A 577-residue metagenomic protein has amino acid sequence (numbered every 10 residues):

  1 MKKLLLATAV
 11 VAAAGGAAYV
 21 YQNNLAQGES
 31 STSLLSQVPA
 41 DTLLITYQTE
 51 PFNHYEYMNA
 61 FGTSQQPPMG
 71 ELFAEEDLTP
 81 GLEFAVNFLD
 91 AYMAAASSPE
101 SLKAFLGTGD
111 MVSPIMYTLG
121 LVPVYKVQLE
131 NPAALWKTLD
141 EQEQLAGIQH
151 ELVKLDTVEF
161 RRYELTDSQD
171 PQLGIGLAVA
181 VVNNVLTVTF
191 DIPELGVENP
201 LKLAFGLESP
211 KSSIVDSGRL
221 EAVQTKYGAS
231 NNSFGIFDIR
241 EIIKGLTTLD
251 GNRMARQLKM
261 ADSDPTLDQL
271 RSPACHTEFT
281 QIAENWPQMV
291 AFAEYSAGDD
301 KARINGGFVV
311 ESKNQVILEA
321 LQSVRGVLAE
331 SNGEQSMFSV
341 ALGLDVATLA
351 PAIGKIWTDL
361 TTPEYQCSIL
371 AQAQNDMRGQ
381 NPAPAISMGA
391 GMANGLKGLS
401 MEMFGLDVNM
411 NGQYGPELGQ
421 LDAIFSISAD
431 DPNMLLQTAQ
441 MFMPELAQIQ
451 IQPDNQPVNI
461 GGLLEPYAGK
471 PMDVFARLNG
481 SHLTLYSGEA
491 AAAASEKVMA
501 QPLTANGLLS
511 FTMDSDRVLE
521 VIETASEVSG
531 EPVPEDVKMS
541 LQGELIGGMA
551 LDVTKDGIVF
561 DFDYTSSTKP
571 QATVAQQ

Functional and structural regions predicted by a protein language model:
M1-V11: N-terminal Sec-pathway targeting helices
A14-R162, Q224-Q288, R303-Q413: Structural boundary/hinge residues at secondary-structure and domain interfaces
I45-T46, V122-V127, L186-T189, D422-I427 (+1 more regions): Short, structured motif recognition centered on aromatic/hydrophobic residues
T49-P51, L129-P132, N184, D191-P193 (+4 more regions): Solvent-exposed coil/turn segments that connect beta secondary-structure elements in extracytoplasmic/periplasmic
P68-T108, L145-M289, P363-A385, Q452-K555 (+1 more regions): An internal, short helix-loop-strand segment that often contains or flanks glycine-aspartate motifs
L119-Q149, N411-Q452, V559-Y564: Beta-strand-dominated lipid-handling architectures at cellular/organellar boundaries
V346-A352, M434-Q437, V518-T524: Membrane-proximal interfacial segments on either side of biological membranes
F560-Q577: Short, low-complexity, Pro/Ser/Thr/Gly-rich segments in the mature regions of secreted, periplasmic
